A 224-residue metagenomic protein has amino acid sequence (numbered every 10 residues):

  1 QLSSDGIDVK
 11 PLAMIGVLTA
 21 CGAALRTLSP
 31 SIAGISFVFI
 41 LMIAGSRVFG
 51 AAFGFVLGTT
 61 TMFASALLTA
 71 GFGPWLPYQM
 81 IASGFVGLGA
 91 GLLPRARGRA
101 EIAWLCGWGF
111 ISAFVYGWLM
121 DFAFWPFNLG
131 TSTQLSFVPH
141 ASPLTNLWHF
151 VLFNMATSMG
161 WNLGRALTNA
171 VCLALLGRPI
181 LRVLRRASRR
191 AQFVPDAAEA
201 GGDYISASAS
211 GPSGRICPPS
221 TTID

Functional and structural regions predicted by a protein language model:
Q1-A44: Hydrophobic transmembrane alpha-helices
S4-V9, S46-L57, R97-A100: Membrane-helix interface "capping/anchor" motifs
G16, A20, A24, I40 (+10 more regions): Residue-level signature of the transmembrane alpha-helical core of multi-pass small-molecule transporters
A24-F37, T59-P94, A100-A103: Interfacial aromatic-anchored transmembrane helix boundaries in multi-pass membrane proteins
S31, S36, F72, L76 (+1 more regions): Membrane-embedded alpha-helical hairpins and interfacial helices in multi-pass inner-membrane proteins
V38-G54, L88-P94: Generic transmembrane alpha-helix motif of multi-pass integral membrane proteins
A198-D224: Long, low-complexity, intrinsically disordered cytosolic termini of multi-pass membrane proteins
